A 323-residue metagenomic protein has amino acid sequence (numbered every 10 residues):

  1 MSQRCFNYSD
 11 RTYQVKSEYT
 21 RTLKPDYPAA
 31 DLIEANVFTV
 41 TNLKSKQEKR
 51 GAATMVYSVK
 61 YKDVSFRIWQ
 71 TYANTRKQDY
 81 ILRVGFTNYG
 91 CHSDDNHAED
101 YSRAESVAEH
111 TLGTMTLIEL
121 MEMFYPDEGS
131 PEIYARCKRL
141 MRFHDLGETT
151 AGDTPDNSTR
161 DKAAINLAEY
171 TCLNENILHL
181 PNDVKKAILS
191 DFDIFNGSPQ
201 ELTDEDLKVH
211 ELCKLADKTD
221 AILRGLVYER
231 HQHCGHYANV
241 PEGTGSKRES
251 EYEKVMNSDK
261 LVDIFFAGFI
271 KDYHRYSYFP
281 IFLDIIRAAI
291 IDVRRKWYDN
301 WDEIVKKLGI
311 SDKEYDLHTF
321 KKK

Functional and structural regions predicted by a protein language model:
S2-K323: Alpha-helical, largely C-terminal catalytic domains that coordinate divalent metal ions via clustered Asp/Glu/His
